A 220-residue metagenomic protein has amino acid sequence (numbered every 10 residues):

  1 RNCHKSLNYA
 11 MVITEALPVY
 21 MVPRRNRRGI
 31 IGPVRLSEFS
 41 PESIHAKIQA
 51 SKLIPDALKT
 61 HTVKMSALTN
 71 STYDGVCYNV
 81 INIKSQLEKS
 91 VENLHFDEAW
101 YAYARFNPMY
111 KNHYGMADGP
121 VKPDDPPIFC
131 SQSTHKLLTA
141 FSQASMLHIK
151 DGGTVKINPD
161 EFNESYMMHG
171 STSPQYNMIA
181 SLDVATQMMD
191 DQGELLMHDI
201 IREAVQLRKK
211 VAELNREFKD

Functional and structural regions predicted by a protein language model:
R1-N215, K219: Conserved PLP-enzyme active-site core in the AAT-like
